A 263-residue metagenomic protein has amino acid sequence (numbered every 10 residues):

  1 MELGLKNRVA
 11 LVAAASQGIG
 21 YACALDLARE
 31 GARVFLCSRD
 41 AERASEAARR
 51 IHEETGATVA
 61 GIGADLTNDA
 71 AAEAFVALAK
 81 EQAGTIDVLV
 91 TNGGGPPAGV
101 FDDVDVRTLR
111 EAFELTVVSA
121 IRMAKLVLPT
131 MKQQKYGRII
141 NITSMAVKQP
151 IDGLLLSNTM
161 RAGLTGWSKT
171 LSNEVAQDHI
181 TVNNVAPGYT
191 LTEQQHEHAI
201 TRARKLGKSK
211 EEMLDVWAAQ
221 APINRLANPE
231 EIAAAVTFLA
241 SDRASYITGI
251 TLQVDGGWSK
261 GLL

Functional and structural regions predicted by a protein language model:
V9, A14-G18, D40: Conserved glycine-rich cofactor-binding loop
V90, A176, T181, I247-G249: Short, small/polar-rich loop/turn modules that mediate ligand/substrate recognition or access, typified
V100-F101, D105-F113, I139, W217: Substrate-binding pocket helix/loop in short-chain dehydrogenase/reductase
A124, M160, S168: Active-site helix of classical SDR
P129, N173-E174, S245: Alpha-helical segment proximal to the catalytic Tyr-Lys
S144: Residue(s) in the substrate-gating loop at a strand-loop-helix junction that position the organic substrate next
Q149, T237, T248-L263: Short C-terminal tail/terminal secondary-structure segment of NAD(P)H-dependent dehydrogenase/reductase domains
